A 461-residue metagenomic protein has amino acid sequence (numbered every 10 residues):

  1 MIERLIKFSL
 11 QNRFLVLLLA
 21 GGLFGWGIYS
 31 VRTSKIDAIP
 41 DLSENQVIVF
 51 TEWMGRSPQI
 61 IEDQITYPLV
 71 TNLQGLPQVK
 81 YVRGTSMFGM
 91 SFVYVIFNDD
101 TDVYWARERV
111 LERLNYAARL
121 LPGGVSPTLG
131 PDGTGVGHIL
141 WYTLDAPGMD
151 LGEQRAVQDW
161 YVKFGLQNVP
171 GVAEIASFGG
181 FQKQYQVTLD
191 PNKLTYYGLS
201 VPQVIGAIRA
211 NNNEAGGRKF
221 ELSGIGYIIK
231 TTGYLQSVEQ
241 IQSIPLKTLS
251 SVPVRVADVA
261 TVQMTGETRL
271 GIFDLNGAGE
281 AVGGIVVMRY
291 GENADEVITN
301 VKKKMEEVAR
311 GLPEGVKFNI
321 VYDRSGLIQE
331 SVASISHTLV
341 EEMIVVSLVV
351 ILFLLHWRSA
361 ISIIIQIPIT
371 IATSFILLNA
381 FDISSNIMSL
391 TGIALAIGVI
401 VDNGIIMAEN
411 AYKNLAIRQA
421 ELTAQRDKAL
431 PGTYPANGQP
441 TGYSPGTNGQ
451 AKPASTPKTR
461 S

Functional and structural regions predicted by a protein language model:
M1-I344, L352, R358, S385 (+4 more regions): Membrane-proximal extracytoplasmic
G27-R32, K317, I344-Y412: Hydrophobic transmembrane alpha-helices and their membrane-interface caps in long multi-pass transport proteins
E307, G311, I328, V332-H337 (+2 more regions): Cytosolic juxtamembrane regions of multi-pass inner-membrane proteins
